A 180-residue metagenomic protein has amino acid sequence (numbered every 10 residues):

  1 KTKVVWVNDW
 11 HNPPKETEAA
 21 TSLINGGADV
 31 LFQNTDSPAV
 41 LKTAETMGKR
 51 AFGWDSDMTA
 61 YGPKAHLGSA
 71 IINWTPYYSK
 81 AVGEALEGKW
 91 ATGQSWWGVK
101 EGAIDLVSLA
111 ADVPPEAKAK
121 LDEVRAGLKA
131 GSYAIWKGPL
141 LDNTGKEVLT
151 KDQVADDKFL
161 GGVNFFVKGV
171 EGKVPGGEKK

Functional and structural regions predicted by a protein language model:
K1-K180: A residue-level marker of the well-folded mature domains of exported/periplasmic proteins
